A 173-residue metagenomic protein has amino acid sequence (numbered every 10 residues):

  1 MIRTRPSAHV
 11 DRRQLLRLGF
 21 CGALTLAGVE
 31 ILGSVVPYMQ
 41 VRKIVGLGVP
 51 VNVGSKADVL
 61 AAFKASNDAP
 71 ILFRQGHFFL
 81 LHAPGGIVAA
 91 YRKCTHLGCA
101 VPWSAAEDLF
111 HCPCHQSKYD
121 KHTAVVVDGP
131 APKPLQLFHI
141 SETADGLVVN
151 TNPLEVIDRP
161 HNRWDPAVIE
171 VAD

Functional and structural regions predicted by a protein language model:
I2-L26: N-terminal secretory signal peptides and thylakoid transit peptides that target proteins across membranes
P6-S7, P50, H115: Short N-terminal micro-motifs specific to bacterial/archaeal maturation and metal-cluster initiation sites
R17-S104, L137, S141-D173: N-terminal pre-ligand scaffold of iron-sulfur
G48, C114, K121, P130-L137: Short edge beta-strand segments in beta-sheet-rich domains
G86-D128: Structured, soluble extracytoplasmic/luminal domains of envelope-associated proteins
